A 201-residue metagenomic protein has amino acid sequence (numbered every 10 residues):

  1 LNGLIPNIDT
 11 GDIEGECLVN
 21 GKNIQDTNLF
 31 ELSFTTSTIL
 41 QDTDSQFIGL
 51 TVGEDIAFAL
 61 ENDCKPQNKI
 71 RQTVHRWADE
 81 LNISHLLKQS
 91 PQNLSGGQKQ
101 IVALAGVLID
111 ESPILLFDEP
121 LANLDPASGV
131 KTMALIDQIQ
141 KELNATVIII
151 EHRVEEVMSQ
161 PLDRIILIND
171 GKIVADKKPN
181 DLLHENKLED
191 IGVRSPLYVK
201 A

Functional and structural regions predicted by a protein language model:
G11-K22: Conserved ABC transporter NBD signature motif
N68-L86: Conserved ABC ATPase "signature" region
S90-L94, Q98: Conserved ABC ATPase signature
L104-A105: Hydrophobic anchor residue at the start of the ABC signature
E111: Conserved catalytic motifs of ABC-family nucleotide-binding domains
L115-D118: Catalytic Walker B motif of ABC-type/P-loop ATPase nucleotide-binding domains
K172-Y198: Conserved beta-strand-loop-alpha-helix hinge in the C-terminal portion of ABC ATPase nucleotide-binding domains
